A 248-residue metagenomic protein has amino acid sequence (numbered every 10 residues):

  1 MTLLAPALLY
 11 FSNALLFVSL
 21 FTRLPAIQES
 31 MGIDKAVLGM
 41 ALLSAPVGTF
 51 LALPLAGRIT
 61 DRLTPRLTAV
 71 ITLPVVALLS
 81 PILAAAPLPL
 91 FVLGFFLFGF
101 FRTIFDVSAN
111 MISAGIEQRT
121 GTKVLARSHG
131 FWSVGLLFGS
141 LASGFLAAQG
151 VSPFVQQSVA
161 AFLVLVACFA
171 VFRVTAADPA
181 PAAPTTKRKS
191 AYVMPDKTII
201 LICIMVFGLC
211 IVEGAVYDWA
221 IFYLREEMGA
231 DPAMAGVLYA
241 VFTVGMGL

Functional and structural regions predicted by a protein language model:
M1-P25, E29, F96-F100, D196-V212: Pair of pore-lining "gating" transmembrane helices in MFS-fold secondary transporters
T22-A36, D218-M234: Short amphipathic helix-loop junctions that connect adjacent transmembrane helices in Major Facilitator Superfamily/SLC
G32-S44, K123-S128, G229-F242: Loop-to-transmembrane helix entry
P46-V47, S133-F138, T243-L248: Short hydrophobic/small-residue motifs within alpha-helical transmembrane segments of multi-pass transporter-like
L51-P89: Conserved MFS/SLC helix-loop-helix module at the cytosolic interface between two early adjacent transmembrane helices
L88-L90, R127-A176: Helix-loop-helix hairpin linking two adjacent transmembrane segments in secondary transporters
F95-F131: Cytoplasmic helix-loop-helix junction between adjacent transmembrane helices in 12-TM secondary transporters
A176-I202: Juxtamembrane intracellular "pre-TM" segments in multi-pass secondary transporters
